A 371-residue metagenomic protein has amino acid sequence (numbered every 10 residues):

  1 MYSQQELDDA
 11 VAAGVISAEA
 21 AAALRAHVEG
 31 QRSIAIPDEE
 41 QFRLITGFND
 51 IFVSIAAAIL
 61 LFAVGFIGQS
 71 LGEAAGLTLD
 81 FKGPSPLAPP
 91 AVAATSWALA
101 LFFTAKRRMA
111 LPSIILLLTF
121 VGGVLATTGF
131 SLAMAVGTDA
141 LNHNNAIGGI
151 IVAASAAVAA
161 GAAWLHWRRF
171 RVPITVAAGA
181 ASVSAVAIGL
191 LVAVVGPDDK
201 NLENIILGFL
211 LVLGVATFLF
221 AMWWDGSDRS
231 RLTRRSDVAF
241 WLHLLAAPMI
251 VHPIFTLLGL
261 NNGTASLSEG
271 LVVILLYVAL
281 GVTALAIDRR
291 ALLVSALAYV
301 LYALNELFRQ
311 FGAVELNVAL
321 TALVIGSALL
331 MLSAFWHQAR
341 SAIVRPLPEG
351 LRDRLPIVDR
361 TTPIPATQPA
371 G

Functional and structural regions predicted by a protein language model:
M1-G371: Alpha-helical multi-pass membrane segments and their bilayer interfacial helix-loop junctions
